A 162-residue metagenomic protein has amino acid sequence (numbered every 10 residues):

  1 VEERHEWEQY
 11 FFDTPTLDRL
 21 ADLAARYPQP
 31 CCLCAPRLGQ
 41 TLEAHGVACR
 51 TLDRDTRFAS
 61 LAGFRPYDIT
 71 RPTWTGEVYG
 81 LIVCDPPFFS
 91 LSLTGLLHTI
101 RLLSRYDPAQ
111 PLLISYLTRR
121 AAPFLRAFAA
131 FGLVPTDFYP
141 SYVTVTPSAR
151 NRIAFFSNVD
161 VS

Functional and structural regions predicted by a protein language model:
V1-V47, T51-A59, V143-F156, V161-S162: S-adenosyl-L-methionine
D18-Y27, T73, H98-R105: Short, basic/hydrophobic alpha-helical segments
P28-P30, A48-C49, G80-I82, P108-S115: Hydrophobic beta-strand segments of well-ordered beta-sheets in folded domains
P30-P36, Y79-L93: Conserved proline-anchored active-site loop of SAM-dependent methyltransferases that bridges a beta-strand
G39-T41, R57-S60, P72-W74, S90-L93 (+1 more regions): Eukaryotic short linear interaction motifs
C49, R54-E77: S-adenosyl-L-methionine
L93-V161: C-terminal substrate-binding/active-site "lid" region of AdoMet-derived donor-dependent transferases
